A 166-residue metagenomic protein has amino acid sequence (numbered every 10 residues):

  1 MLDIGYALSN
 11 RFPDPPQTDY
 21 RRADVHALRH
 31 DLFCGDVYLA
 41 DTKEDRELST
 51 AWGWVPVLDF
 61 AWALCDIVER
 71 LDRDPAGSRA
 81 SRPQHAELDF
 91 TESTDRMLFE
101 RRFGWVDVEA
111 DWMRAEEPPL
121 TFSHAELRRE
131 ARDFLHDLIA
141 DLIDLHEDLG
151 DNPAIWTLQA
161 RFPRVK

Functional and structural regions predicted by a protein language model:
M1-W62, D72: N-terminal low-complexity, intrinsically disordered segments
I4, L8, R21, L28-R29 (+5 more regions): Generic structural signal of hydrophobic/aromatic residues within well-ordered alpha-helices of folded domains
N10-P13, T94, L158: Charged, terminal alpha-helix-loop-beta segments that serve as non-catalytic nucleic-acid engagement and/or assembly
V25, R46-P56, V68-E69, P75-L88 (+1 more regions): Short secondary-structure capping micro-motifs at structural edges
L48-T50, L58, R101, V108 (+1 more regions): Acidic, low-complexity intrinsically disordered regions
P56-A80, A131-D141, E147, P153: DNA replication sliding-clamp ring fold and its partner-interaction surfaces
G77-L127: An exposed acidic His-Trp-rich patch
W112-K166: Mixed-charge, glycine-accented linear interaction segment located at domain edges/termini
